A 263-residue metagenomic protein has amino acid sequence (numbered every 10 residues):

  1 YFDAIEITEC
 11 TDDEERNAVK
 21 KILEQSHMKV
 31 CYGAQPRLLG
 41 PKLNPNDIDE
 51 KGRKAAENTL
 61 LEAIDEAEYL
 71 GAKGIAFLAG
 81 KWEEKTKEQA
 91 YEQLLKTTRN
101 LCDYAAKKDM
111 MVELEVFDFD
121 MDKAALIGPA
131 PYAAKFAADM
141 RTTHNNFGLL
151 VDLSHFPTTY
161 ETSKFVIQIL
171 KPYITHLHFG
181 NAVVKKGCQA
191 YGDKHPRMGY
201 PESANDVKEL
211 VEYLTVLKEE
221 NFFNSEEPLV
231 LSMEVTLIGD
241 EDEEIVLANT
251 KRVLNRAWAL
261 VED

Functional and structural regions predicted by a protein language model:
Y1-E62, E68, H144-N146, A248-D263: N-terminal pre-domain/capping segments
D3-I7, V30-Q35, I75-F77, V112-L114 (+3 more regions): Hydrophobic faces of well-ordered beta-strands that scaffold small-molecule active sites in alpha/beta enzyme cores
A4-A18, E83-K85, D120-I127, L153-E161 (+3 more regions): Acidic-and-aromatic substrate-binding clefts and catalytic sites of carbohydrate-active enzymes
T11-V30, T59-Y69, L95-A106, T162-T175 (+1 more regions): Short amphipathic alpha-helices and their capping/turn segments at secondary-structure boundaries
V19-L23, N46, Q89-E92, I127-P129 (+3 more regions): Short, glycine/charged-enriched secondary-structure capping and boundary segments
L39-N44, G74-W82, G192-K194, S232-E234: A short small-residue
N46-G148: Active-site acidic/histidine proton-transfer and metal-coordination neighborhood in alpha/beta enzyme cores
G71-K73, A134-G148, P157-D263: Histidine-acidic metal/acid-base catalytic patches
